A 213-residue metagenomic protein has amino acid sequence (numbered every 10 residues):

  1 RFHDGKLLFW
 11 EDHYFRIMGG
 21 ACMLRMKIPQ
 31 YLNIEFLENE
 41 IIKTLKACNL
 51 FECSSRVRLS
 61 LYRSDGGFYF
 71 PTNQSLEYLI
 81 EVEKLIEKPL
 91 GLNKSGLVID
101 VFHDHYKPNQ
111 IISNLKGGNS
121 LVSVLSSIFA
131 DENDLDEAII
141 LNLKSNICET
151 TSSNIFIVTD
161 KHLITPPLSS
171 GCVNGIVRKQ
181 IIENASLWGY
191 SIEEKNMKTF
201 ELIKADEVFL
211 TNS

Functional and structural regions predicted by a protein language model:
R1-A138, L143-K144, E183-S213: Conserved alpha/beta cores of soluble small-molecule-handling proteins
S60, T151, T165-P166, V177 (+1 more regions): Ser/Thr-centric signal marking residues that sit in or immediately flank functional binding/regulatory motifs
S120-V124, E132-N133, E149-T150, C172-K179: Alpha-helix initiation and capping sites
I139, N146-L168, N174: Glycine- and Gly-Pro-enriched alpha-helical subdomains that act as flexible, kink-prone "lid/hinge" or packing modules
S169, V173-S191: Extended C-terminal subregions enriched in glycine
